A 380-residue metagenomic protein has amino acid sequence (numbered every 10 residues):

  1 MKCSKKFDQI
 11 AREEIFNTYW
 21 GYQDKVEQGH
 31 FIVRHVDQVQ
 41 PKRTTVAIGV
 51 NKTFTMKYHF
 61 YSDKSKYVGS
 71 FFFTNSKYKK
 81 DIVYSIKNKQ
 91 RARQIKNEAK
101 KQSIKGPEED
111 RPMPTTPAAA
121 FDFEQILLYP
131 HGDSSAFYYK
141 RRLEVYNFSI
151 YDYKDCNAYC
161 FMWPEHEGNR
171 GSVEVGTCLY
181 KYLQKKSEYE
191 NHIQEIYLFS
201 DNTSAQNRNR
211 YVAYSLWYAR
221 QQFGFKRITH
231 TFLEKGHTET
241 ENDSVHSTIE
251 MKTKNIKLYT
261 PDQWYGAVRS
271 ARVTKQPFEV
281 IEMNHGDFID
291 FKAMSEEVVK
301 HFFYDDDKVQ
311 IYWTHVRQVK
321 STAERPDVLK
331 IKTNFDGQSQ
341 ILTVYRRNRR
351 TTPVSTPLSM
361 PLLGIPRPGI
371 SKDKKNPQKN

Functional and structural regions predicted by a protein language model:
M1-N380: Extended mixed-charge, aromatic/glycine-enriched low-complexity segments
